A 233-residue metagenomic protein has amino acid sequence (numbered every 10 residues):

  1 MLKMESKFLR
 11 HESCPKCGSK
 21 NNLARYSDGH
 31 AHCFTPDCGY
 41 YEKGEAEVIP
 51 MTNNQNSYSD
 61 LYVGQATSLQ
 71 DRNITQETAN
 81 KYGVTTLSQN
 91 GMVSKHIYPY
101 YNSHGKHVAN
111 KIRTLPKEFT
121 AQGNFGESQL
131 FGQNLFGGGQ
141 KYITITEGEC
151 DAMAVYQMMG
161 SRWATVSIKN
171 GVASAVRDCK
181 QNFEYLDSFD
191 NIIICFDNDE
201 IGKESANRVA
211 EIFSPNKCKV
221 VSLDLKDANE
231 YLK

Functional and structural regions predicted by a protein language model:
M1-N21, D28-V108, P116, F125-G139 (+1 more regions): TOPRIM metal-binding catalytic domain and adjacent DNA-binding surface shared by DnaG-type primases
N90-D190, A206: Phosphate-handling DNA/RNA-contact segment within nucleic-acid enzymes
S161-A164, E211-S222: Structural alpha-beta junctions
I168-S174, N198, L223-L225: Short, acidic/turn-prone active-site loops that include or flank metal/cofactor- and phosphate-binding residues
N182, E204-P215: Short, aromatic/basic amphipathic alpha-helical patches
D224-K233: C-terminal functional segments of enzyme domains
